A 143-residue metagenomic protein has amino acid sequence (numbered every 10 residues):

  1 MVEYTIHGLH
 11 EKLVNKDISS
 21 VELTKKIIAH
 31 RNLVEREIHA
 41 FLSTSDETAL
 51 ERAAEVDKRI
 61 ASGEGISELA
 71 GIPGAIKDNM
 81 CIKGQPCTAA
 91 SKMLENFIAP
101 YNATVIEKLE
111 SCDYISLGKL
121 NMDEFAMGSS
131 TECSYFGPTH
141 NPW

Functional and structural regions predicted by a protein language model:
M1-E51: An N-terminal boundary/leader segment
H30, V34, R52, V56 (+2 more regions): Short alpha-helical functional segments enriched in proximate histidine and acidic residues
E37, E55, F136-T139: Short alpha-helix boundary/capping motifs
V56-P73: Immediate post-signal peptide segment of exported/extracytoplasmic ligand-binding proteins
A70-W143: Short glycine/serine-rich loop/turn segments
